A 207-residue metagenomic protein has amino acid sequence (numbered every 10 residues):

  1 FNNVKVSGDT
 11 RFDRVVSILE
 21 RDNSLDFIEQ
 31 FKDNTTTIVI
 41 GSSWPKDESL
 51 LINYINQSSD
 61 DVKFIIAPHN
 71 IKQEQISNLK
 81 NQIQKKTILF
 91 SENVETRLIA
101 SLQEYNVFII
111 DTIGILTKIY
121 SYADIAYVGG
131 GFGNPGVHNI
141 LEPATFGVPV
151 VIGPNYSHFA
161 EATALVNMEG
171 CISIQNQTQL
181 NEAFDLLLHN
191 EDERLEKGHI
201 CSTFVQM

Functional and structural regions predicted by a protein language model:
F1-M207: Nucleotide-activated sugar donor-binding and catalytic core shared by glycosyltransferases and related lipid-linked
